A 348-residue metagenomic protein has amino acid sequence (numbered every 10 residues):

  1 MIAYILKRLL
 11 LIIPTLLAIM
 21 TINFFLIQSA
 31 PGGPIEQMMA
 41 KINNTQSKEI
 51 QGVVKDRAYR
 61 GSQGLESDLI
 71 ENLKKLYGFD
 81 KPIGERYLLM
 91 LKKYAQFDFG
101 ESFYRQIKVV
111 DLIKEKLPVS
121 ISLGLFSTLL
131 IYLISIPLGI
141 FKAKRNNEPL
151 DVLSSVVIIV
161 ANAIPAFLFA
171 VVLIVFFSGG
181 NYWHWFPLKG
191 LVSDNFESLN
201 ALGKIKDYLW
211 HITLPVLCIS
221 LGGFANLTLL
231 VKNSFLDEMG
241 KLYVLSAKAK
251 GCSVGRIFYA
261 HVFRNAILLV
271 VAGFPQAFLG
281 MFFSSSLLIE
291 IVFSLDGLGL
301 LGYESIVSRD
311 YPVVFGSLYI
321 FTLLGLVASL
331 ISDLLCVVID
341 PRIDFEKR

Functional and structural regions predicted by a protein language model:
I2-A3, L117-P118, F126-S127, I131-L150 (+2 more regions): Alpha-helical transmembrane segments of integral membrane proteins, especially multi-pass inner/plasma-membrane
L6-I12, L16: N-terminal signal-anchor/signal peptide hydrophobic helix marking the start of the first transmembrane segment
I12, K116, S120, V156-I159 (+2 more regions): Residue-level signal for discrete positions within transmembrane alpha-helices of multi-pass small-molecule
L16-P82, N181-K204: Hydrophobic alpha-helical transmembrane segments of membrane transport/permease proteins and related membrane-embedded
L17-T21, Y87, I121, L125-L129 (+3 more regions): Hydrophobic alpha-helical transmembrane segments of multi-pass integral membrane proteins
I19, N23-I27, G32, A170 (+5 more regions): Juxtamembrane/transmembrane-helix interface segments of polytopic membrane transporters
N23-S29, E71, V157-K189, C218-F224: Membrane-water interface segments at the C-terminal ends of transmembrane alpha-helices in multi-pass inner-membrane
L69, K74-I136: An internal, D/E-rich "acidic patch" concept
